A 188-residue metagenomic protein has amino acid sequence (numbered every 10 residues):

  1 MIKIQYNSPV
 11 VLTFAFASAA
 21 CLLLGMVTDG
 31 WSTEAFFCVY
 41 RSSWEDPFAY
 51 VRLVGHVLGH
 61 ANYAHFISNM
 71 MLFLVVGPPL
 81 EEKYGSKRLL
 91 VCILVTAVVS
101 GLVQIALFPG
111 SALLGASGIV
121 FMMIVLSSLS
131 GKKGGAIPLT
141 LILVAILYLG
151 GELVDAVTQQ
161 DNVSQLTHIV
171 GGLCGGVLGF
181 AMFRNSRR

Functional and structural regions predicted by a protein language model:
M1-R188: A detector for small-residue-rich transmembrane helices and their helix-helix packing motifs
